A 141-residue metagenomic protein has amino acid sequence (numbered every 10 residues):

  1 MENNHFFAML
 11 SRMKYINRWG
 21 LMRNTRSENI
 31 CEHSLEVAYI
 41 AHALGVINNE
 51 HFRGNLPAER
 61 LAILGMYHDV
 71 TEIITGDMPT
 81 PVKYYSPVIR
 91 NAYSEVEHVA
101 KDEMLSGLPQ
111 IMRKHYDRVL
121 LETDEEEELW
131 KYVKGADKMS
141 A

Functional and structural regions predicted by a protein language model:
E2, E59-A62, P109-A141: Histidine/acidic-rich helix-loop-helix segments that form or flank divalent-metal centers in metalloenzyme catalytic
E2-L21: Short alpha-helical hairpin
T25-R60: Alpha-helical phosphate/pyrophosphate-handling elements in metalloenzyme active cores
C31-S34, E50, M66, P81-K83 (+1 more regions): Acidic/histidine-enriched, beta-strand-rich ligand/metal-binding domains
Y39-G45, E59-M78, K131-K134: Active-site alpha-helical segments that house and flank conserved acidic catalytic motifs for diphosphate chemistry
G45-N49, I73-V82, I111-D117: Membrane-helix exit/interface motif
V82-A100, K131: Divalent-cation-assisted or electrostatically stabilized phosphate/pyrophosphate-binding catalytic cores
V96-Q110: Post-HExxH zinc-binding segment in Zn-dependent metallohydrolases
